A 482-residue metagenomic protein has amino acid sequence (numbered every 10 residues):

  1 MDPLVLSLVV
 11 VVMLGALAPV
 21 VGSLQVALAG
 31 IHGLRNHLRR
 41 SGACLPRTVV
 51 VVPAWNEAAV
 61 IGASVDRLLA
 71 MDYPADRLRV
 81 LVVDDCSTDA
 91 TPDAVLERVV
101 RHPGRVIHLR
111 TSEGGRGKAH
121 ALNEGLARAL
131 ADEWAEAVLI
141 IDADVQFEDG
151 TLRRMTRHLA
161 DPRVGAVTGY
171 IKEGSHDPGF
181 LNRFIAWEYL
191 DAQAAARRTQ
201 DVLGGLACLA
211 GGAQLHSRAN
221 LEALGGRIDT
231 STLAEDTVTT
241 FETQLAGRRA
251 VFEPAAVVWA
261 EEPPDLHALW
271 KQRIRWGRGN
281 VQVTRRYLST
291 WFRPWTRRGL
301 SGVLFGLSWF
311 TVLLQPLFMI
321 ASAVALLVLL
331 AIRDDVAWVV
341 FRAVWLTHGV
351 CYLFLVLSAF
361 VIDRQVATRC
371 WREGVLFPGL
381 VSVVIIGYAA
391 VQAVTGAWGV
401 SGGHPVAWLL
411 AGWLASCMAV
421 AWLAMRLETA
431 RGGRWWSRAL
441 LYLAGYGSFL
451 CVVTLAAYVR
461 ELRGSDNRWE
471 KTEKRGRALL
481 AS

Functional and structural regions predicted by a protein language model:
M1-C44, A424-E428, Y442, Y446-R463: N-terminal membrane-anchoring/stem segments of glycan-assembly enzymes
R40-G42, T311-E461: Membrane-embedded multi-pass helical conduit in multi-pass membrane proteins, especially envelope-biosynthetic
P46-V49, R79, V238: Cell-envelope/extracellular polymer assembly enzymes that use nucleotide-activated donors
G62, D89-R98, K118, G150: Acidic helix N-cap motif at the loop->helix transition within catalytic regions of sugar-transfer enzymes
D66-R77: Short, acidic, metal-binding catalytic loop of nucleotide-sugar glycosyltransferases
A75, D84-D93, S112-G115: A conserved acidic beta->alpha catalytic loop
P103, R110, G117-E136, D149-L233 (+4 more regions): Long helical/loop segments within the catalytic core of UDP-sugar-dependent glycosyltransferases, especially the large
D142-Q146: The conserved acidic donor/metal-binding loop of glycosyltransferases
